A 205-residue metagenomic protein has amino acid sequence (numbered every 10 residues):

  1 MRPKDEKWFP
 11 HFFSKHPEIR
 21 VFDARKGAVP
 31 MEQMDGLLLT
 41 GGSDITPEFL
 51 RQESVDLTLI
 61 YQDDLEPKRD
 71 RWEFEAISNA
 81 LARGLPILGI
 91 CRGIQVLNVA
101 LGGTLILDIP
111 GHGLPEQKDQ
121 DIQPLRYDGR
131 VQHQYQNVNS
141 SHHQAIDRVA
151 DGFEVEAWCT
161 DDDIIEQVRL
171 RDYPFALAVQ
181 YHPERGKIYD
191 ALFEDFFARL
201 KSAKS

Functional and structural regions predicted by a protein language model:
M1-R92, V99-I106, P110-Q132, N137 (+2 more regions): N-terminal beta1-alpha1 cap of cysteine-dependent amidohydrolase-like domains
S140-H143: A glycine-rich beta-turn/hairpin centered on an aromatic-Pro dipeptide
A176-Y181: Active-site-proximal beta-strand elements of phosphoester/diester hydrolases
